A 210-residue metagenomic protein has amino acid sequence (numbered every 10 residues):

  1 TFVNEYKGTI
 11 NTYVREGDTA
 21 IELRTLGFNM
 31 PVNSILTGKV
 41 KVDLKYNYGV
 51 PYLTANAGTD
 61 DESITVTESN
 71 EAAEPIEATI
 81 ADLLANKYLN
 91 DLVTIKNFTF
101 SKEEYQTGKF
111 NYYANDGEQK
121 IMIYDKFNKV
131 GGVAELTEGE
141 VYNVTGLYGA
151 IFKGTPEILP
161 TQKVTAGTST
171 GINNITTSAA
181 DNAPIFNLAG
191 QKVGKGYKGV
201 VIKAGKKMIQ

Functional and structural regions predicted by a protein language model:
T1-I172: OB-fold nucleic-acid-binding modules
N11, N111, N182-P184, V200: Conserved beta-strand and immediately adjacent loop positions that scaffold enzyme active sites
E16, D116, L188, K203-A204: Structural motif
N86-Y88, S178-D181, K195: Short, small/polar residue-rich loop motifs at catalytic or cofactor-binding pockets
N97, K198-V201: Terminal short linear interaction segments
A166-A189: Residue-level detector of functionally pivotal "anchor" positions at catalytic/ligand-binding pockets or at interdomain
V200-Q210: C-terminal tail/sorting-segment detector
